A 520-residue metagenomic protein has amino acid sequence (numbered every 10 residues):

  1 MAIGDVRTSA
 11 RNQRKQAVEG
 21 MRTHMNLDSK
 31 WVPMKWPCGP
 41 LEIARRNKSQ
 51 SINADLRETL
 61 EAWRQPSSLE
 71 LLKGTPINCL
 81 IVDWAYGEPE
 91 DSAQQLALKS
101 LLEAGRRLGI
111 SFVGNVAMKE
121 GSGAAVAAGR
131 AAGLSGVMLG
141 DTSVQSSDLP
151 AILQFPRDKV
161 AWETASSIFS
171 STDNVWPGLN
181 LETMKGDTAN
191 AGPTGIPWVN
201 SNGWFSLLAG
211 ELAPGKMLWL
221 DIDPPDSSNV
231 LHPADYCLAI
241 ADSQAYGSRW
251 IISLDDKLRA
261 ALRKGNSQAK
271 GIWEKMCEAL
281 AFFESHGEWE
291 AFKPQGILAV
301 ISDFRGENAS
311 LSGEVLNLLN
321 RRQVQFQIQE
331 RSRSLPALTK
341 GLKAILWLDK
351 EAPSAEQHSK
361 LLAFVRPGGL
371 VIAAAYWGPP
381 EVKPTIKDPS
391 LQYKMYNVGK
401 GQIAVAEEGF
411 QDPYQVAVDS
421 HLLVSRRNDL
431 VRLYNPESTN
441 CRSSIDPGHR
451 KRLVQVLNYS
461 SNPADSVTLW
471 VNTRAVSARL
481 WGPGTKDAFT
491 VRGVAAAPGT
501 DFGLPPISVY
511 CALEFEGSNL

Functional and structural regions predicted by a protein language model:
R11-K350, A355-K383, D388-D412: Glycan-processing catalytic domains of CAZymes
Q16, Y434, D487-A496: Extracellular/luminal ectodomains and secreted, surface-exposed scaffolds of diverse proteins
I43, N47, A404-A406, R452-V456 (+1 more regions): Generic recognition of long tandem-repeat/solenoid scaffolds
E284-G296, S312, L316, D412-R450: Glycan-recognition and catalytic regions of carbohydrate-active enzymes
Q295-R321, L362, S438-R474: Carbohydrate-binding surface patches
I372, A496-L520: C-terminal beta-strand-rich structural cap/linker in extracellular carbohydrate-active enzymes
W470-K486: Solvent-exposed beta-hairpin/edge-strand motifs
